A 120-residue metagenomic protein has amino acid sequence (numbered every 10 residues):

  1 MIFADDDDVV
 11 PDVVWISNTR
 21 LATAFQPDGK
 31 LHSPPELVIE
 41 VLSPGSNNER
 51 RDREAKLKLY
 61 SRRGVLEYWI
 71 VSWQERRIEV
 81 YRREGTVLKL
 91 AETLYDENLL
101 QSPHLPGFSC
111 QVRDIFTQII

Functional and structural regions predicted by a protein language model:
M1-R63, I70-I120: C-terminal interaction segment
